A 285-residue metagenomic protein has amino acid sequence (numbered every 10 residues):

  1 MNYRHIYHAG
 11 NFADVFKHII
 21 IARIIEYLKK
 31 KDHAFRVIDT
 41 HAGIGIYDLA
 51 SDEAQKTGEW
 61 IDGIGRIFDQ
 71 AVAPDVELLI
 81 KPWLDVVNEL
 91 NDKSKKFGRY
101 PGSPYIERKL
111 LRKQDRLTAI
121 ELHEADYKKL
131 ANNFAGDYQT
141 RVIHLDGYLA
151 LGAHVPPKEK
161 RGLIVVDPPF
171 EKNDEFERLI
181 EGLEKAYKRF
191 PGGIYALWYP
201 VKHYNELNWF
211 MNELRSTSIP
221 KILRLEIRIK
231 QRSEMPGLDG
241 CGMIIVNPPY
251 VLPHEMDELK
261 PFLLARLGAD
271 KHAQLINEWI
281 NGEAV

Functional and structural regions predicted by a protein language model:
M1-V285: Class I S-adenosyl-L-methionine-dependent methyltransferase catalytic core
